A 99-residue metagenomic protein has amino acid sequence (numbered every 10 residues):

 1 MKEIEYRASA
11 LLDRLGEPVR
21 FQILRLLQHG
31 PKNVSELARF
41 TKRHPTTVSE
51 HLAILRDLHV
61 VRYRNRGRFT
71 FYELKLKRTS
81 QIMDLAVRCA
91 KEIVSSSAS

Functional and structural regions predicted by a protein language model:
M1-R7, R25, L76-S99: Amphipathic alpha-helical dimerization/coiled-coil segments that flank or bridge DNA-binding/regulatory modules
D13-V19, L76-R78: Short helix-coil-helix linker/hinge
P18-F21, H29-N33: Short capping segments at the starts of secondary-structure elements
N33, H44-T47, K75: Helix-turn-helix DNA-binding motif, specifically the short coil turn and the N-cap/start of the second
E36-R39: A short acidic, leucine-rich amphipathic alpha-helix
H51: Residues within the DNA-recognition helix of helix-turn-helix
R56-R66, E73: Beta-hairpin "wing" of winged helix-turn-helix
